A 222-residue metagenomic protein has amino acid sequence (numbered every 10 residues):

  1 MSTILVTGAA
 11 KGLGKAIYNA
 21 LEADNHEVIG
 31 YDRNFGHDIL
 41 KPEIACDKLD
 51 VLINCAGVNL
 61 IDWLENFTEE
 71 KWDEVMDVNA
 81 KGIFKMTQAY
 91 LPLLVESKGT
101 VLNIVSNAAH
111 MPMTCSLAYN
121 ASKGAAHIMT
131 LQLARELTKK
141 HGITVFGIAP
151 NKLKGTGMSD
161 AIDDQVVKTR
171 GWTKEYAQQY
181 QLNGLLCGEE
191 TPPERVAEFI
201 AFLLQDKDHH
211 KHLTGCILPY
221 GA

Functional and structural regions predicted by a protein language model:
C55-L60: Conserved NAD(P)H cofactor-binding loop of Rossmann-fold oxidoreductase domains
W63-L64, K71-E74, D163, Q181: Substrate-binding pocket helix/loop in short-chain dehydrogenase/reductase
F67, P112-N120, Q132: Active-site loop-to-helix junction immediately N-terminal to the catalytic Tyr of the SDR YXXXK motif in Rossmann-fold
T87, S122: Active-site helix of classical SDR
S106: Residue(s) in the substrate-gating loop at a strand-loop-helix junction that position the organic substrate next
M111, Q132-I143: Active-site-adjacent segment of SDR/Rossmann-fold oxidoreductases
G147, R170-A222: C-terminal helical subdomain
